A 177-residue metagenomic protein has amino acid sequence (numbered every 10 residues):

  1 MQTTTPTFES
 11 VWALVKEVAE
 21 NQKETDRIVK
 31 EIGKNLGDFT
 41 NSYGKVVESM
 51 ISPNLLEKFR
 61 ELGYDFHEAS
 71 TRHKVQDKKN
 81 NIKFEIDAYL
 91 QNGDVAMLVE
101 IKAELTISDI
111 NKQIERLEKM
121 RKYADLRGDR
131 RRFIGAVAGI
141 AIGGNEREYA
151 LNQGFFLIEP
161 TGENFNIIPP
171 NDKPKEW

Functional and structural regions predicted by a protein language model:
M1-K58, Y64: Amphipathic, low-proline, heptad-repeat alpha-helices and/or compositionally biased low-complexity charged/polar-rich
V46, M50, K83, S108: Charged, alpha-helix-enriched surfaces in structured cytosolic catalytic cores of large nucleotide-utilizing machines
L55, F84-D109, Q113, E118: Conserved catalytic cores of phosphodiester-cleaving nucleases, focusing on short active-site segments
G63-T71, D129-I134: A short coil-to-beta-strand element that immediately follows conserved catalytic motifs
F66-G93: Active-site metal-binding core of divalent-cation-utilizing nuclease and nuclease-like domains
R72-V75, E104, A141, E163: Short, solvent-exposed coil/turn elements at secondary-structure transition points
D109-R127, G135, G139-N145: Short, charged, amphipathic alpha-helix that recurs within catalytic cores of restriction-modification and other
R132-W177: Domain-level recognition of nuclease-like catalytic cores that cleave nucleotide substrates
